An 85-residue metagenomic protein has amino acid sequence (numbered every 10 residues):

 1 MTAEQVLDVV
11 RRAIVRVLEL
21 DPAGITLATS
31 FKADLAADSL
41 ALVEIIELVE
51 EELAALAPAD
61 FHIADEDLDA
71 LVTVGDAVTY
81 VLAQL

Functional and structural regions predicted by a protein language model:
M1-A37, A41-E44, E51, A55-L85: Phosphopantetheine-dependent thiolation modules in NRPS/PKS and related acyl-activating systems
